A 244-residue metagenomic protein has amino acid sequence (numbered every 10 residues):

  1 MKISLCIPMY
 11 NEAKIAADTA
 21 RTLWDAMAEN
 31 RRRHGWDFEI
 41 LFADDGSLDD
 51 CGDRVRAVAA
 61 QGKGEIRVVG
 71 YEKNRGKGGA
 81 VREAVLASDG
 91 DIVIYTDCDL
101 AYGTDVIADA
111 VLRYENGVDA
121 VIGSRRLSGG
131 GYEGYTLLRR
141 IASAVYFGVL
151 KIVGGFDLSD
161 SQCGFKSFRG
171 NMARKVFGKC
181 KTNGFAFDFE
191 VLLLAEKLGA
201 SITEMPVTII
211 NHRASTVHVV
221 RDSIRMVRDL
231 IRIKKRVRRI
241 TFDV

Functional and structural regions predicted by a protein language model:
M1-I3, K14, D18, G148 (+2 more regions): Hydrophobic helical membrane-anchoring modules
K2-I7, A16, L23, F38-A43 (+1 more regions): Hydrophobic targeting segments
E12-I15, S47, K77, G103: Donor nucleotide-sugar binding loop of glycosyltransferases
E12-R31: Short, well-formed alpha-helical segments that are part of the catalytic scaffolds of diverse glycosyltransferases
F38-L41, G52-A87: Conserved donor nucleotide-binding strand/loop of the catalytic core
D44-D53, L100: A conserved acidic beta->alpha catalytic loop
Y71-A87, I92, T104-F185, H212-R221 (+1 more regions): Acceptor/aglycone-binding surface of glycosyltransferases and processive sugar-polymer synthases
